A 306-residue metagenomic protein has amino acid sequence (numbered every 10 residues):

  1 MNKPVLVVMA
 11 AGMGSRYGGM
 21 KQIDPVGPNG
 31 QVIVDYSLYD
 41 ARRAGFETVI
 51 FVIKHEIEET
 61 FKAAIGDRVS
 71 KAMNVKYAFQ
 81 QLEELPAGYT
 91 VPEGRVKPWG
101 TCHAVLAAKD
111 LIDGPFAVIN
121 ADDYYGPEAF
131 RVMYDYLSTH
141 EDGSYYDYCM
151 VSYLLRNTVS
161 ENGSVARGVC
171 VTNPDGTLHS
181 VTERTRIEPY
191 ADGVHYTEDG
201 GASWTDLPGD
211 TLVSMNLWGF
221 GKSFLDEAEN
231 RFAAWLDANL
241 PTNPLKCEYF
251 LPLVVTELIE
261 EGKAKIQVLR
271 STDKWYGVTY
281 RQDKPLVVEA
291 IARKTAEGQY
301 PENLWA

Functional and structural regions predicted by a protein language model:
N2-G66, V75, Q80, G114: N-terminal glycine-rich phosphate-binding loop and ensuing alpha1 helix
F61-I65, M133, V287: Hydrophobic packing residues within well-ordered alpha-helices of enzyme cores
V69-G114: Short phosphate-binding loop-to-helix
A87-P98, G163-G168, Q282-L286: Short, surface-exposed amphipathic charged segments that create phosphate/polyanion-binding patches used for binding
G114-Y124: Short beta-strand-to-loop acidic/aromatic patch adjacent to the donor-nucleotide binding site
Y125-G126, F220: Hydrophobic/aromatic residue at the end of a short beta strand that borders the catalytic acidic motif
P127-M215: Conserved core of the sugar-phosphate nucleotidyltransferase
T172-P174, V181-A306: Conserved alpha/beta core of the MobA/IspD/sugar-nucleotide pyrophosphorylase nucleotidyltransferase superfamily
